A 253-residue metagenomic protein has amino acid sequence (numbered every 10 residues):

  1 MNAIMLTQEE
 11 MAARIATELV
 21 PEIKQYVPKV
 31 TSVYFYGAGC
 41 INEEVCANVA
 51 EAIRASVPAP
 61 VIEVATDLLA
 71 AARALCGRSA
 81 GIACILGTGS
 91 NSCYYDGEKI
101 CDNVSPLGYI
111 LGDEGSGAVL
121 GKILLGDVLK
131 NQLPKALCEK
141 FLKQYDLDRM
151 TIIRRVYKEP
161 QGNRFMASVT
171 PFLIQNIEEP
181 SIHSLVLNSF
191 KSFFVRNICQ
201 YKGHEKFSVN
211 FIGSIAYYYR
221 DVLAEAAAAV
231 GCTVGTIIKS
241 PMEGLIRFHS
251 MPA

Functional and structural regions predicted by a protein language model:
M1-V33, E51-A55, L75-I82, I123-A253: ATP-binding/phosphotransfer module of carbohydrate and carboxylate kinases, centering on a glycine-rich
I4, G39-E43, L111, K158-Q161: Short, small-residue-enriched loops and turns at beta-alpha junctions that line or gate enzyme active sites
Y36: Short, charge-patterned binding micro-sites
C40-E139: Phosphate-binding/catalytic loop of phosphoryl-transfer enzymes
